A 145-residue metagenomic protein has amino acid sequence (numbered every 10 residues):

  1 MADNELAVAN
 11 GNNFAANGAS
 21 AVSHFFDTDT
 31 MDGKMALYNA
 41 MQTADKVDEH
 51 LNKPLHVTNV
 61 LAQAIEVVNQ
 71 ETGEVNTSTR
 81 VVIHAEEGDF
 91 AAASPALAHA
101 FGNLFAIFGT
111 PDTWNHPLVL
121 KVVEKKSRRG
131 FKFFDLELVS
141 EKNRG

Functional and structural regions predicted by a protein language model:
M1-G88, S127-R144: OB-fold ssDNA-binding interfaces and closely related basic DNA-contact patches used across DNA replication/repair
H50, A100-K121: Short nucleic-acid-contacting surface segments enriched for D/E, G, S/T with interspersed K/R
Q70-T72, A96, F105-F108: Surface-exposed beta-strand edges and their flanking turn/coil or helix-capping segments
F90-G102: GIY-YIG-like beta-to-alpha core
S94, P111-D112, D135: Aromatic-enriched hydrophobic runs in primary sequence
L104-A106, K142-G145: Short, surface-exposed linear patches
V122-K126: Short, low-complexity Ser/Thr-rich regulatory SLiMs
